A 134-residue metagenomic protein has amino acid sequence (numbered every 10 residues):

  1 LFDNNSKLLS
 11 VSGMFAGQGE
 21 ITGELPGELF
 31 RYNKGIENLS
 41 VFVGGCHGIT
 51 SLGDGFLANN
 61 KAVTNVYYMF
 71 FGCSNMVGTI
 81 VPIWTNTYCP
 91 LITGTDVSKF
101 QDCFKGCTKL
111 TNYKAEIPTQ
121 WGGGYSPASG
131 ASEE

Functional and structural regions predicted by a protein language model:
L1-E134: Negatively charged
